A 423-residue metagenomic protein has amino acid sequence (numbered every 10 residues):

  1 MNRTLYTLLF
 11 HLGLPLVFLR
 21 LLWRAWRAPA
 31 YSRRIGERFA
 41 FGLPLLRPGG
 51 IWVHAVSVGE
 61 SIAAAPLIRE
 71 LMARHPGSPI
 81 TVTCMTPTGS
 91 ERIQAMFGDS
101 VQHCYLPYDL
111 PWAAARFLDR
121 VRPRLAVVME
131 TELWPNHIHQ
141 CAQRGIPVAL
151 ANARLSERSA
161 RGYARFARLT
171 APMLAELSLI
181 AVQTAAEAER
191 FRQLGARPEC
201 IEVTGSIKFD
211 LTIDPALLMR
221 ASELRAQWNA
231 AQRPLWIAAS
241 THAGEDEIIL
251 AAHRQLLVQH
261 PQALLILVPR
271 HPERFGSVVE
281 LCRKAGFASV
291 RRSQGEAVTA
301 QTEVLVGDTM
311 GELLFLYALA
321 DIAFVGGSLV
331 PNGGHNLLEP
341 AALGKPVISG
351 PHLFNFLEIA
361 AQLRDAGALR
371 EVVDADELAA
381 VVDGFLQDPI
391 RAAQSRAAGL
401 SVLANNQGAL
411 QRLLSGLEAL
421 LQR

Functional and structural regions predicted by a protein language model:
M1-R423: Nucleotide-activated sugar donor-binding and catalytic core shared by glycosyltransferases and related lipid-linked
